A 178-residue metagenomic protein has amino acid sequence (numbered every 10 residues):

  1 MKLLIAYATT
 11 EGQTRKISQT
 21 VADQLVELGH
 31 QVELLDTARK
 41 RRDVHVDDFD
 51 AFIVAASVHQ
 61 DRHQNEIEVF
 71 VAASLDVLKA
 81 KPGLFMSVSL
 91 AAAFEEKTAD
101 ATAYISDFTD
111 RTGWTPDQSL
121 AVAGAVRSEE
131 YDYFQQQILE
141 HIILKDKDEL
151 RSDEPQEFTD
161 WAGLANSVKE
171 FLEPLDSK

Functional and structural regions predicted by a protein language model:
K2-E27: N-terminal beta1-alpha1 ligand-phosphate binding loop
K2-L4, E33, L84, Q118: A structural signal for isolated positions on well-ordered beta-strands in alpha/beta enzyme cores
A6, L35-T37, V122-G124: Conserved beta-strand termini and adjacent loop/short-helix elements that scaffold enzyme active sites in alpha/beta
T10-E11, R39, L90, V126: Short, glycine/serine-rich, charged loops/turns that create anion-binding and catalytic segments at active sites
L28, A51, Q60-K178: FMN-binding flavodoxin-like domain, especially the glycine-rich phosphate-binding loop
L28-R41: A short beta-strand-loop structural module common to alpha/beta enzyme folds
R41-D47: Short amphipathic alpha-helix with an adjacent loop that forms part of the alpha/beta core around
A56-S57: Glycine-rich, N-terminal phosphate-binding loop of Rossmann-like dinucleotide-binding domains
